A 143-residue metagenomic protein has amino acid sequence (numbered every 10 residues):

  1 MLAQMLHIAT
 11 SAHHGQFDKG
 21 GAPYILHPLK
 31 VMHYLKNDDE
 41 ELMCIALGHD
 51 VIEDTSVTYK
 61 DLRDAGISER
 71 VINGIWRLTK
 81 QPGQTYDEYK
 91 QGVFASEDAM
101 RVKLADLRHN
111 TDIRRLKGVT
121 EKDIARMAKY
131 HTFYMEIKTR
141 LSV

Functional and structural regions predicted by a protein language model:
M1-V143: Active-site helical microenvironments for divalent-metal-assisted chemistry
